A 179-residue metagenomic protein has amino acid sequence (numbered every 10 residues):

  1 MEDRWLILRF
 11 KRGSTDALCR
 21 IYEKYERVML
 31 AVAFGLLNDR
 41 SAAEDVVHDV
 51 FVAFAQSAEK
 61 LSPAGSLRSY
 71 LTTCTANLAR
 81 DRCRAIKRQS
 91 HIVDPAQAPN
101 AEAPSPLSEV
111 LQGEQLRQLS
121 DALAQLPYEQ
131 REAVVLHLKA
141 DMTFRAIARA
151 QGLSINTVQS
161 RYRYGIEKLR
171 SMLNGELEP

Functional and structural regions predicted by a protein language model:
M1, D121-E132, L136, A140-S160 (+1 more regions): Helix-turn-helix DNA-binding module
M1-V28, G35, R145-A146, E167 (+2 more regions): N-terminal module of bacterial RNA polymerase sigma factors
W5, R9, H91, Q112-G113 (+3 more regions): C-terminal edge and immediately downstream basic/flexible tail or linker adjoining helix-turn-helix-like DNA-binding
L6, Y22, L30, R40-S57 (+1 more regions): Conserved RNAP core-binding helix
K11-R12, N38, H48-S66, A85-K87: Sigma70-family region 2
A31, D45-V52, G65-N77: Structural recognition of an alpha-helix C-terminal capping motif at a helix-to-coil junction
Q56-P63, T73-V93, Q112: Arg/Lys-rich amphipathic alpha helix in sigma70-family domain 2
Q89-Q112, L116: Internal acidic/polar
